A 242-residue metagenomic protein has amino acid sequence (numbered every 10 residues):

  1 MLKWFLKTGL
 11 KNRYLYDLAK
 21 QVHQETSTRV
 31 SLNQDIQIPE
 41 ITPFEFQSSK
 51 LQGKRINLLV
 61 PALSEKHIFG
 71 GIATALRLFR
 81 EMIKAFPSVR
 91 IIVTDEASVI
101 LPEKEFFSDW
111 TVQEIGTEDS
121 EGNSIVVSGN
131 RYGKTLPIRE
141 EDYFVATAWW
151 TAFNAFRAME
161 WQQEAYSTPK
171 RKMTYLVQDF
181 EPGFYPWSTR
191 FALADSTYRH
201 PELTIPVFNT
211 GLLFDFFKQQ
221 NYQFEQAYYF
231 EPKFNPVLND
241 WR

Functional and structural regions predicted by a protein language model:
M1-S49: Membrane-proximal basic amphipathic "stem/tether" segments
A62-T74: A short, glycine/small-residue-rich beta-strand->loop->alpha-helix junction that serves as a flexible
G129, P182-Y198, P236-L238: Nucleotide-sugar donor phosphate/pyrophosphate-binding loop at the beta->alpha transition of glycosyltransferases
G133-E140, S167, S188-V207: Membrane-proximal helix-turn-helix segments that form the acceptor-binding/catalytic region of lipid-linked
T135-F153: Short N-terminal targeting/anchoring amphipathic segment
V145-A148, Q163-P182: Active-site proximal beta-strand in glycosyltransferases
N154-A155, F184-Y185, R190, P201-A227: A short, active-site helix/loop in glycosyltransferases that binds the activated sugar's phosphate group
D179-E181, L212, Y229-D240: Short beta-strand->alpha-helix junction loop in the catalytic core of nucleotide-activated group-transfer enzymes
